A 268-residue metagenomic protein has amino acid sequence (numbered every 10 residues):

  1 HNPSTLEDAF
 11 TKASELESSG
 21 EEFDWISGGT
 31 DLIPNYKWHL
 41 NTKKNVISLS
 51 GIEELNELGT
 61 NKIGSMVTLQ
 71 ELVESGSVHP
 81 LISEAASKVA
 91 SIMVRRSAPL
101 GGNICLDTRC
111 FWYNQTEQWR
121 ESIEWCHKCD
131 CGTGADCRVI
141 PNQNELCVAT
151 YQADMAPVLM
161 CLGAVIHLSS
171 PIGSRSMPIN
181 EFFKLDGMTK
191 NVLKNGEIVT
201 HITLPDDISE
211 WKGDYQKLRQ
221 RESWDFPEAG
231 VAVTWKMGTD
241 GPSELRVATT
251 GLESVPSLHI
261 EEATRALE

Functional and structural regions predicted by a protein language model:
H1-E268: C-terminal structural segment of proteins
